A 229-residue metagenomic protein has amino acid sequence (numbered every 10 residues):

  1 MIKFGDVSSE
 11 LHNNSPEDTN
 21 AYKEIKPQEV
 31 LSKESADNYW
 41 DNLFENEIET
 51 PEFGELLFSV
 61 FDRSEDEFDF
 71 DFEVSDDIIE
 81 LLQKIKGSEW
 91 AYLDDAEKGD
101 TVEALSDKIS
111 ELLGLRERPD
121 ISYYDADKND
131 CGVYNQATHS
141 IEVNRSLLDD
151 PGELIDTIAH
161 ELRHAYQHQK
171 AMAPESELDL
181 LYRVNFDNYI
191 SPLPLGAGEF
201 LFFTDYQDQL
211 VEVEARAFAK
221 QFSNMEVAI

Functional and structural regions predicted by a protein language model:
M1-K23, L31-K33: Non-Sec secretion/translocation targeting segments of pathogen effectors
S8, H12, K23-K26, D37-F44 (+3 more regions): Residue-level detector of alpha-helical secondary structure
E49-G54, D66-D69, E73-A137: Auxiliary, metal-adjacent structural segments of Zn-dependent hydrolase domains
D94-V102, P151, I155, Q207 (+1 more regions): Hydrophobic (often cysteine-bearing) scaffold residues that line and stabilize catalytic clefts of nucleotide/cofactor
E117, S176-I229: Metalloprotease/metallohydrolase-associated module, dominated by Zn2+-dependent proteases
D125-D127, R145-L147, R163: Short, flexible loop/turn elements at secondary-structure junctions
E142-T157: Short pre-active-site segment immediately N-terminal to the catalytic Zn-binding motif
L162-L178: Catalytic Zn2+-binding segment of zinc metalloproteases
